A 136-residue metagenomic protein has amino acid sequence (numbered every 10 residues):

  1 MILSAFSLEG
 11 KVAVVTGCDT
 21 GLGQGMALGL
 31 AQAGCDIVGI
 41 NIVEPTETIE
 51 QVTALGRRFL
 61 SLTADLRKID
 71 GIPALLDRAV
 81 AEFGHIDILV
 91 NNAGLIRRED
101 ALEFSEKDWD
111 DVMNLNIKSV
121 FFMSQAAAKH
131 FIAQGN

Functional and structural regions predicted by a protein language model:
K11, R57-R58, H85-I86, F131-N136: Active-site loop of short-chain dehydrogenase/reductase
V12, D19-G21: Conserved glycine-rich cofactor-binding loop
A33-E47: Conserved glycine-rich Rossmann-like NAD(P)H-binding loop of the short-chain dehydrogenase/reductase
T63-L75, E106: The beta1-alpha1 cofactor-binding region of Rossmann-like NAD(H)/NADP(H)-dependent oxidoreductases
N92-R97: Conserved NAD(P)H cofactor-binding loop of Rossmann-fold oxidoreductase domains
D100-A101, D108-D110: Substrate-binding pocket helix/loop in short-chain dehydrogenase/reductase
S124-Q125: A short, exposed helix-loop element centered on a Lys and neighboring polar residues
